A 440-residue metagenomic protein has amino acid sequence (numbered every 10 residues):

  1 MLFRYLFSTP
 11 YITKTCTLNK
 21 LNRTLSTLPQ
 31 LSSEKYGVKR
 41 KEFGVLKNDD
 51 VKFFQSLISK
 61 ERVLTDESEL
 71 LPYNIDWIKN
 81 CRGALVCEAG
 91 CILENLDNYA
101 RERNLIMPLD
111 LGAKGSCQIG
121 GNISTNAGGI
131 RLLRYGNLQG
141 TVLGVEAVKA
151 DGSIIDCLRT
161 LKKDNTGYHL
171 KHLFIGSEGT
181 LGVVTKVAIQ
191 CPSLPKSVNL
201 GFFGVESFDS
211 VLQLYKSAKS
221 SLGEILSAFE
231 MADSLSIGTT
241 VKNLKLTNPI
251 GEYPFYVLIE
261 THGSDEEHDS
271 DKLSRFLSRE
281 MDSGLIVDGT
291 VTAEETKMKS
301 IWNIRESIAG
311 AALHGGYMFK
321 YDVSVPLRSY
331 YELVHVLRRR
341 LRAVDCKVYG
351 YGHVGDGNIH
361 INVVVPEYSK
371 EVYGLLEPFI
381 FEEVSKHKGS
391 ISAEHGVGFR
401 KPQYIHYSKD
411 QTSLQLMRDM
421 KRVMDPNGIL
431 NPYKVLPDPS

Functional and structural regions predicted by a protein language model:
L2-S440: Noncatalytic alpha-helical scaffold of FAD-dependent oxidoreductases
